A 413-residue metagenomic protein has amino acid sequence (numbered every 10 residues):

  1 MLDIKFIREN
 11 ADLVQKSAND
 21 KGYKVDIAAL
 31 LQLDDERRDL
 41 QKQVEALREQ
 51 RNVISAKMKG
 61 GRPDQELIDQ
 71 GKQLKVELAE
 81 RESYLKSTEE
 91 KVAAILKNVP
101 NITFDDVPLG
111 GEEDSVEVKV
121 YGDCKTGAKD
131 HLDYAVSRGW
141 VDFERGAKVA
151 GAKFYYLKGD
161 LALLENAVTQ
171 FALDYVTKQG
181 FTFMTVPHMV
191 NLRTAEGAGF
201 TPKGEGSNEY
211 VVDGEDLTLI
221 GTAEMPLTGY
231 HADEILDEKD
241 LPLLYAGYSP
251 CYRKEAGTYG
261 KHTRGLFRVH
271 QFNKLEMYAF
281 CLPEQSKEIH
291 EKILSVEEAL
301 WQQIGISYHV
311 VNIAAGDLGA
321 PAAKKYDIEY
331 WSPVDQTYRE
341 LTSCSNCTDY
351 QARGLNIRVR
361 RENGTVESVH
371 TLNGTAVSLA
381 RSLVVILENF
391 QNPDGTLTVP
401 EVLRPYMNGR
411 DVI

Functional and structural regions predicted by a protein language model:
M1-C124: N-terminal alpha-helical targeting/anchoring segments
K119-I413: TRNA-recognition modules of translation machinery and tRNA-sensing kinases, especially anticodon-binding
